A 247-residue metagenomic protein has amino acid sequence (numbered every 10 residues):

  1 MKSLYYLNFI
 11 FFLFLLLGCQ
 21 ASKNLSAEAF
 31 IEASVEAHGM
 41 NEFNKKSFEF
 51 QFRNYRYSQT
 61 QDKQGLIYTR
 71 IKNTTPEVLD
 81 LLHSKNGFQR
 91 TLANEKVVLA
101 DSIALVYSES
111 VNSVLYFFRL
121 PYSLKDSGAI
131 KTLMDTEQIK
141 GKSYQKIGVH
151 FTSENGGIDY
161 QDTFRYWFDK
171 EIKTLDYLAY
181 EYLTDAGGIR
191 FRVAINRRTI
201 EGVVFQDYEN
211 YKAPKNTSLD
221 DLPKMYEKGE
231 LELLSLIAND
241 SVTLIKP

Functional and structural regions predicted by a protein language model:
M1-A27: Bacterial Sec-dependent N-terminal signal peptides
G18-R56: N-terminal leader/targeting segments and the immediate start of mature chains
K23-A27, R90-Y160, Y182-D185, K246: Flexible, processing/modification-adjacent segments and terminal tails in exported/periplasmic/extracellular proteins
F43-S47, T60-Y68, T74, D80-R90 (+4 more regions): Short, solvent-exposed coil/turn segments at beta-strand boundaries
Q51-R53, T60-D62, I71-K72, L82 (+5 more regions): A structural detector for beta-sheet-dominated domains
Q51-Y55, N73-T75, A93, K140 (+2 more regions): Short strand-coil-strand connectors
Y55-T60, N73-L82, E95-A100, E154-D159 (+1 more regions): Short, surface-exposed beta-strand/loop "edge" segments at domain boundaries and coil↔beta transitions
Y144-L244: Gly/Pro-enriched, hydrophobic low-complexity segments that function as extracytoplasmic propeptides/linkers
